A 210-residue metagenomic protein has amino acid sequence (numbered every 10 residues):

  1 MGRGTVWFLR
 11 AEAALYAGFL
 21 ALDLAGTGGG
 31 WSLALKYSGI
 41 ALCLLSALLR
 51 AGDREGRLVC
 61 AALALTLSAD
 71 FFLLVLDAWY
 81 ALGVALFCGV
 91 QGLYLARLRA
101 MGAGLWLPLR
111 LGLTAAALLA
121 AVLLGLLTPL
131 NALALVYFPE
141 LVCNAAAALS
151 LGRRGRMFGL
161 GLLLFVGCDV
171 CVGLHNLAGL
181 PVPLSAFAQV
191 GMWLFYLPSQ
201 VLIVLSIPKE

Functional and structural regions predicted by a protein language model:
M1-E210: Polytopic alpha-helical membrane-helix bundles and their juxtamembrane interface segments in multi-pass membrane
